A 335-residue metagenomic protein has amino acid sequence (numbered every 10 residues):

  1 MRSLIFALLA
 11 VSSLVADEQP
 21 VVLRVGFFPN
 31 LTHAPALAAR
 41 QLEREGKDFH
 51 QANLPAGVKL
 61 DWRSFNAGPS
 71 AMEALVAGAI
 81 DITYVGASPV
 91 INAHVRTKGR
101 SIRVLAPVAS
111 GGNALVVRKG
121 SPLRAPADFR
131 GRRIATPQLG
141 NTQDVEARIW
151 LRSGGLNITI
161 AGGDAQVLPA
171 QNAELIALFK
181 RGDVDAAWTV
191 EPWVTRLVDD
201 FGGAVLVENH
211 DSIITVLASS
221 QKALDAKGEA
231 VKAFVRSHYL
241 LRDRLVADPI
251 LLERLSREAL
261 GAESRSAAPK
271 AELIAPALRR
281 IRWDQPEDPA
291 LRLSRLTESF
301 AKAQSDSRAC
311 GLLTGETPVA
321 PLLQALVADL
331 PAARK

Functional and structural regions predicted by a protein language model:
M1-A7: Sec-dependent signal peptide recognition, specifically the positively charged N-region followed immediately by
A7-A16: Hydrophobic h-region of N-terminal signal peptides that target proteins for export in Gram-negative bacteria
E18-P169, D185-E191, V205-D211: Short, glycine-/small- and polar/acidic-enriched structural segments that line small-molecule recognition paths
T32, G68-A71, G86-P89, A125 (+11 more regions): Stable alpha-helical elements in mature extracytoplasmic
R40, A79, Y84-A87, H94-T97 (+7 more regions): Sec/Tat-exported extracytoplasmic proteins
K98, S121, A161-D164, L168 (+1 more regions): Pocket-lining segment of extracytoplasmic ligand-binding domains
K227-L313: Secondary-structure end/capping motifs
F300-K335: Conserved C-terminal helix/tail region of periplasmic/extracytoplasmic solute-binding proteins
